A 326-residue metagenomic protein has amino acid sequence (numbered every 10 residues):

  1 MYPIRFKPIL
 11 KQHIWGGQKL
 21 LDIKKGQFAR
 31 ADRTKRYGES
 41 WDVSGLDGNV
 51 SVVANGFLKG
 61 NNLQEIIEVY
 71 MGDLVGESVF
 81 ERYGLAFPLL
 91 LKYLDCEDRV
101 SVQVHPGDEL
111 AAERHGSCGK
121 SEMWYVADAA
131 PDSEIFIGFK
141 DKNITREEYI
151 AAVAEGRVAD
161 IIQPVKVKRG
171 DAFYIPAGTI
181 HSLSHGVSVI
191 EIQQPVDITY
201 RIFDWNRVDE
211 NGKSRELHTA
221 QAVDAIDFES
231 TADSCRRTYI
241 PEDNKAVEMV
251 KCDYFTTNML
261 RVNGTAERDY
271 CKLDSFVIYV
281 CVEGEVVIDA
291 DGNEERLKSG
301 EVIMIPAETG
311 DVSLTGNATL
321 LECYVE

Functional and structural regions predicted by a protein language model:
M1-I144, D204-A232, T257: Transition-metal
G84-A86, L94-R99, D108, C118 (+4 more regions): Ligand-binding loop in jelly-roll beta-barrel domains
L91, V100, E122-Y125, P164-V165 (+4 more regions): His/acidic/aromatic-lined binding-pocket segments of jelly-roll/cupin-type domains and related regulatory beta-sandwich
N143-E155, D274-E283, V287: Short, basic/aromatic beta-hairpin or loop at an interaction surface
A152-Y200: Loop-centered beta-sheet repeat module
I162-Y174, A290-T309: Short acidic-glycine-tyrosine-enriched beta hairpin
Y200-L273: C-terminal amphipathic alpha-helical segment
E267-R268, G284-D289, V302: Short beta-strand segments in beta-sandwich/barrel cores
